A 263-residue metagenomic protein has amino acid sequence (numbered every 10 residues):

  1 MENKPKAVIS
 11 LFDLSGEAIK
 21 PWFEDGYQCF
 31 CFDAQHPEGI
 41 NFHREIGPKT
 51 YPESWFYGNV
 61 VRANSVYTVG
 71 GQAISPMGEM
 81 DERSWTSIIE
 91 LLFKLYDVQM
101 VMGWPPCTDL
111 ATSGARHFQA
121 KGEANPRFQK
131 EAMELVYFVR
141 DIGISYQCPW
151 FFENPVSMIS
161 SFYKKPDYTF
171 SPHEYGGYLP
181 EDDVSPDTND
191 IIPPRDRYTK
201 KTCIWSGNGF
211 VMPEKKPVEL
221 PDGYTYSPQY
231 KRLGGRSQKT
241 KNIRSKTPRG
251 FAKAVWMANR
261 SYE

Functional and structural regions predicted by a protein language model:
M1-I40: S-adenosyl-L-methionine
M1-K4, G47, F151-F152: Generic N-terminal leader/processing signal
M1-P5, V69, R260-E263: Short intrinsically disordered terminal tails
E2, M102-G103: Compositionally biased, intrinsically disordered/low-complexity regions enriched for serine, proline and threonine
N3, H43, S54, E219 (+1 more regions): Compositionally biased, low-complexity repeat tracts
L11, M80-R83, I88-Y96, M100 (+1 more regions): Class I S-adenosyl-L-methionine
E24-F93, D167-T169: Adenosine-cofactor binding site in Rossmann-like domains, unifying the SAM/SAH pocket of S-adenosylmethionine-dependent
H36, P105-C107: Short glycine-rich, polar/acidic loop-and-turn segments at beta strand-coil junctions
